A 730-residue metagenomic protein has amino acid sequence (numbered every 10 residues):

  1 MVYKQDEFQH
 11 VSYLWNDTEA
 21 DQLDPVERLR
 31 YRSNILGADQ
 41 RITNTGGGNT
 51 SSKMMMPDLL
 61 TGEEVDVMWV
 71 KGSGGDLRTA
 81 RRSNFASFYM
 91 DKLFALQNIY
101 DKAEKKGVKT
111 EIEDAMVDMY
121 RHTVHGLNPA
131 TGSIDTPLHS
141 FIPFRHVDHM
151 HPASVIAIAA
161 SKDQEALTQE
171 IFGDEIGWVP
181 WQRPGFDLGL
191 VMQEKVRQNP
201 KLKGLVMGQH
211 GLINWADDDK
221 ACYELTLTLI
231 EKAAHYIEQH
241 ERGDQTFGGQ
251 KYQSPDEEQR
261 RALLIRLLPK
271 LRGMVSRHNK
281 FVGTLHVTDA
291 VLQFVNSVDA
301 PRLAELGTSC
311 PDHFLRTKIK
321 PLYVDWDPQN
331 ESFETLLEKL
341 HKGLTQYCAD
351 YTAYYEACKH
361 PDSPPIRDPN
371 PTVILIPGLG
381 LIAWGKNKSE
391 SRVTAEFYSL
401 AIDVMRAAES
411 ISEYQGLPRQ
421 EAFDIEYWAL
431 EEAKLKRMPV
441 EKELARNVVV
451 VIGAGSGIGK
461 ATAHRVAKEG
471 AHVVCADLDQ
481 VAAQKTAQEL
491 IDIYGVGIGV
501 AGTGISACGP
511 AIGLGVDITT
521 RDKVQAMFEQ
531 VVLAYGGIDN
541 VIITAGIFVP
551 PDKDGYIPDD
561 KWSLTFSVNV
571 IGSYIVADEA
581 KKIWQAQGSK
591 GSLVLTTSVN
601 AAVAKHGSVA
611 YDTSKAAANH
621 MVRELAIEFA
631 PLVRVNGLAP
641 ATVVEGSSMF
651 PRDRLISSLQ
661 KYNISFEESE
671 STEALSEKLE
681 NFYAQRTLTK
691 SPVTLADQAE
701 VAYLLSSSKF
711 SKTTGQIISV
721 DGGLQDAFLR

Functional and structural regions predicted by a protein language model:
M1-V449, A461: Glycine-rich flexible loops
F548-P551, A702-Y703, T714-R730: Short C-terminal tail/terminal secondary-structure segment of NAD(P)H-dependent dehydrogenase/reductase domains
D552-D554, P558-S563, Y683: Substrate-binding pocket helix/loop in short-chain dehydrogenase/reductase
D554, V603-V609, K690: Active-site loop immediately N-terminal to the catalytic Tyr-X3-Lys motif of short-chain dehydrogenase/reductase
P558-Y574, V594, A618: Catalytic Tyr-X3-Lys loop
A577, S614: Active-site helix of classical SDR
S598: Residue(s) in the substrate-gating loop at a strand-loop-helix junction that position the organic substrate next
A630-R634, T713-G715: Short, small/polar-rich loop/turn modules that mediate ligand/substrate recognition or access, typified
